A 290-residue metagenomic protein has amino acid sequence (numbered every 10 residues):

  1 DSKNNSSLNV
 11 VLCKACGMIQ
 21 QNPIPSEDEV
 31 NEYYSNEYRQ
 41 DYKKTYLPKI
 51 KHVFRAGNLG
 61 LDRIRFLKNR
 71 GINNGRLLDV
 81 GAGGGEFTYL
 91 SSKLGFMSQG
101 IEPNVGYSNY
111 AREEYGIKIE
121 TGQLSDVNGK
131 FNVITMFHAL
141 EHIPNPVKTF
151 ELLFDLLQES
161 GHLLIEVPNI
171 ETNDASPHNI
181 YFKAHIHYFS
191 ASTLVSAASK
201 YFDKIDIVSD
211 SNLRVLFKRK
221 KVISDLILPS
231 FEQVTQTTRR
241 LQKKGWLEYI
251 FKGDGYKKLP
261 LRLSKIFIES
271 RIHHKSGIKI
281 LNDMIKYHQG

Functional and structural regions predicted by a protein language model:
D1-F137, V147-F150, S211-L213, L228-G290: Conserved N-terminal segment of class I S-adenosyl-L-methionine
S98, L163-L164: A short hydrophobic/small-residue beta-strand
H138-H142: A short His-aromatic
P144-K148, A175: Short N-terminal helix/helix-N-cap motif within the alpha/beta-hydrolase-1
V147-H162: A short glycine-rich, Lys/Arg-flanked "PGG" loop and its adjoining helix->strand segment in the class I
I165-S199: Short, glycine-/aromatic-enriched active-site segment of Class I SAM-dependent methyltransferases
F202-N212: Conserved S-adenosyl-L-methionine
K221-I227: Short, charged/polar, Gly/Pro-enriched secondary-structure boundary elements
